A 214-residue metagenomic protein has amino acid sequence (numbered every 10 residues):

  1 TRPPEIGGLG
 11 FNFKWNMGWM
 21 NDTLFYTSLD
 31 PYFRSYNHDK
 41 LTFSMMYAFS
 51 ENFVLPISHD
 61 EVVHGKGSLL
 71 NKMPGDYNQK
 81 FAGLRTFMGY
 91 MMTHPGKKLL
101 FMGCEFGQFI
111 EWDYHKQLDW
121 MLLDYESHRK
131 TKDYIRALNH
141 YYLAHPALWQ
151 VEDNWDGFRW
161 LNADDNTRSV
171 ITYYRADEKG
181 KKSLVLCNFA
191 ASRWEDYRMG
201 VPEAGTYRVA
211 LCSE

Functional and structural regions predicted by a protein language model:
T1-R34, L41-A48, F109-W112: Substrate-binding cleft/loops of secretory-pathway carbohydrate-active enzymes
R2, D30-L70, H94: Aromatic-lined glycan-binding groove of carbohydrate-active enzymes
R2-N12, N71-K72, K116-D119, G200-E203: Short secondary-structure boundary/capping segments
P4-G8, M46-S50, D153, N166 (+1 more regions): A generic structural signal for short, non-catalytic loop/turn and secondary-structure boundary residues
I6-S28, I57-Y77, L123-A137: Short, charge-rich amphipathic segments
N16-M20, S50-H64, N162-V170, E214: Short flexible/disordered coil segments
F33-Y36, G65-K66, G75-L100, C104-E214: Carbohydrate-interacting/catalytic domains
